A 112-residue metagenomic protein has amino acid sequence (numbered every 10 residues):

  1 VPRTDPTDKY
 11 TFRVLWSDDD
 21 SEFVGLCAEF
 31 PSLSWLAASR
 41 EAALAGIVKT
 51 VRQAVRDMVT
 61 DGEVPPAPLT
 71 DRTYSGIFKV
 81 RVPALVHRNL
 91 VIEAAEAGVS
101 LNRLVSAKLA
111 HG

Functional and structural regions predicted by a protein language model:
V1-L26, F30, A45, K49: N-terminal segment of the canonical double-stranded RNA-binding domain
V1-T11, V48-H111: Short, charged, surface-exposed hinge/linker loops at domain edges that act as mobile lids or interdomain connectors
V24, L36, D61: Short glycine-rich loop/turn motifs that provide flexible caps or phosphate-binding loops at active sites
F30-A42: A short, exposed loop/beta-hairpin motif centered on an aromatic-Gly-Thr core
